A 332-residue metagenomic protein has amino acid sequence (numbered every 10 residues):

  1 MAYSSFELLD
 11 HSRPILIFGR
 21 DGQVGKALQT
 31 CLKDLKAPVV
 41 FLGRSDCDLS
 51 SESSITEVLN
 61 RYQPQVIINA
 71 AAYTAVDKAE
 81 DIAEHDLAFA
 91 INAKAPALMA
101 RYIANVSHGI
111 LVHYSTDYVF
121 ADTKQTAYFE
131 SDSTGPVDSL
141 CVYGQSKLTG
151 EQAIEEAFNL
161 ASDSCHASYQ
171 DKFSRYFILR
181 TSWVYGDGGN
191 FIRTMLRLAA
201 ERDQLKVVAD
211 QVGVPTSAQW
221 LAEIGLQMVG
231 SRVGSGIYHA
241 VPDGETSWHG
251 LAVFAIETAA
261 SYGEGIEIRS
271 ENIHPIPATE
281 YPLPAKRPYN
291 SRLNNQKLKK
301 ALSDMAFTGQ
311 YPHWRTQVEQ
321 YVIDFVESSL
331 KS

Functional and structural regions predicted by a protein language model:
A2-F6, Y311-S332: Amphipathic terminal alpha-helices
Y3-D34: N-terminal Rossmann NAD(P)H-binding glycine-rich loop of SDR-like oxidoreductase domains
F18, L42, A70-A71, L111-D117 (+2 more regions): SDR active-site strand-loop-helix element
K33-E57: Adenosine-cofactor binding site in Rossmann-like domains, unifying the SAM/SAH pocket of S-adenosylmethionine-dependent
E52-A93: NAD(P)H-binding glycine-rich loop region in Rossmannoid oxidoreductase-like domains and their noncatalytic homologs
A90-A95, V119-L179, W183: Catalytic helix-loop patch of NAD(P)-dependent Rossmann-fold dehydrogenases
A153-G213, Q219-W220, Q227: NAD(P)-dependent short-chain dehydrogenase/reductase
I224, S231-P284, V326-K331: Mid/C-terminal beta-alpha module of Rossmann-like enzyme folds, strongest in SDR-family dehydrogenases/epimerases
